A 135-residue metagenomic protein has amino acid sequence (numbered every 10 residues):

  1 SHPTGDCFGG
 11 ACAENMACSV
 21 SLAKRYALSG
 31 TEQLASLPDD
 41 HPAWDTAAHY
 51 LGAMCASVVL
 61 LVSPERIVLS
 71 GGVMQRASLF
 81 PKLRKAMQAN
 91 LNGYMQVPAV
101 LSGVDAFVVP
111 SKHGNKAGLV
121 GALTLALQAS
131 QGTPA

Functional and structural regions predicted by a protein language model:
H2-A135: ATP-binding/phosphotransfer module of carbohydrate and carboxylate kinases, centering on a glycine-rich
